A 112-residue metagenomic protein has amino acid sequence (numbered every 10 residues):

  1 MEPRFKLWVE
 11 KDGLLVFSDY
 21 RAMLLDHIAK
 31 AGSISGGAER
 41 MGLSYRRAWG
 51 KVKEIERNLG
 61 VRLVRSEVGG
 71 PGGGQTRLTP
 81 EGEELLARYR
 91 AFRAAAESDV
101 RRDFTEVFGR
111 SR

Functional and structural regions predicted by a protein language model:
M1-G13: Short, Lys/Arg-enriched N-terminal segment that forms or immediately precedes the first helix of a structured domain
I28-E39: Short helix-boundary/capping micro-motifs
G42-L43: Central "turn" residue of the DNA-binding helix-turn-helix
R46-R47: Key DNA-contact positions within bacterial/archaeal DNA-binding proteins
K51: Residues within the DNA-recognition helix of helix-turn-helix
R57-R62: Residue cluster at the C-terminal edge of the helix-turn-helix DNA-binding motif
S66-Y89: Basic, amphipathic "hinge/linker" alpha-helix immediately C-terminal to the N-terminal HTH DNA-binding motif
L85-V107: Alpha-helical linker/hinge and terminal dimerization helices associated with HTH transcriptional regulators
